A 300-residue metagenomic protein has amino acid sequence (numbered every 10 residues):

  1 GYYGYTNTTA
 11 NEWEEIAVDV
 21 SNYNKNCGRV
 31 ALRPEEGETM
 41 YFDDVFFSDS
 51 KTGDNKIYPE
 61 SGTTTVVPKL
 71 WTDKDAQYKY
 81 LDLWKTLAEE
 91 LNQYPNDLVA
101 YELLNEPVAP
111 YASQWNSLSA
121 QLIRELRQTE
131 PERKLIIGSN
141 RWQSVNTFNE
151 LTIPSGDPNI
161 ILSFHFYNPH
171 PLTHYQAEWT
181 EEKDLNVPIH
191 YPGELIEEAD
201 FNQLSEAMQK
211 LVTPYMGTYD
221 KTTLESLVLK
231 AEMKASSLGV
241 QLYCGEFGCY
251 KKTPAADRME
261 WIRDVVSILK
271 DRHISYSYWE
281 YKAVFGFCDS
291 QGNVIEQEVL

Functional and structural regions predicted by a protein language model:
G1, N55-I57, Q297-L300: Short, intrinsically disordered, charge-balanced linker/junction segments flanking boundaries in proteins
G1-N26, G37-Y41, F46, K51-G53: Extracellular carbohydrate recognition and processing domains and analogous Trp-centered ligand-binding platforms
N22, E36, F46, N105-P107 (+2 more regions): Short, flexible loop/turn elements at secondary-structure junctions
V30-P34: Glycine-rich beta-solenoid repeat tracts in large extracellular/virion proteins
Y41, A100-L104, S163, C244: Generic enzyme active-site microenvironment
S50-K134, S139-N149, N159, F285: Active-site mouth of glycoside hydrolases
L151-L300: Substrate-binding clefts and catalytic carboxylate motifs of secreted carbohydrate-active enzymes
